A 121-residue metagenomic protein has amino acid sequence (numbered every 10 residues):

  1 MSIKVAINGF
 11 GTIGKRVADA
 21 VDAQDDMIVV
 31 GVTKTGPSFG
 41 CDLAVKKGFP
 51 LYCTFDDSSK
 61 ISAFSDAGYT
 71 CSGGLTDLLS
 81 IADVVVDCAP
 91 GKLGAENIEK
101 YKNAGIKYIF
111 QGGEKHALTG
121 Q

Functional and structural regions predicted by a protein language model:
M1-Q121: N-terminal Rossmann-like NAD(P) cofactor-binding subdomain of oxidoreductases, focused on the glycine-rich
